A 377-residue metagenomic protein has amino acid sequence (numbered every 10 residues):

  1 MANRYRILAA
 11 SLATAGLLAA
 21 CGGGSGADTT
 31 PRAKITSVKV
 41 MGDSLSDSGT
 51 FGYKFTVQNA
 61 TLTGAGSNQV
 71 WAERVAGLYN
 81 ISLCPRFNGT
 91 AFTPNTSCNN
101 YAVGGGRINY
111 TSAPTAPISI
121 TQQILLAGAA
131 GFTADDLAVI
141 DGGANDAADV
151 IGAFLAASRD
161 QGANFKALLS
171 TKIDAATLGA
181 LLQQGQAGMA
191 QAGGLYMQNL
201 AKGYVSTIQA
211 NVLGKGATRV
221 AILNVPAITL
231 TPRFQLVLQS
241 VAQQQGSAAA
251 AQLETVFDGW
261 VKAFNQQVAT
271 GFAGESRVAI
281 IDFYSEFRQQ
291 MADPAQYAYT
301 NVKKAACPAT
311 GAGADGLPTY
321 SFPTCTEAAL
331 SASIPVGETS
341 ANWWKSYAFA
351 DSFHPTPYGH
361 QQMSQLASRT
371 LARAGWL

Functional and structural regions predicted by a protein language model:
M1-A19: Sec-dependent bacterial lipoprotein signal peptides
C21-L377: Conserved active-site regions of diverse hydrolases
